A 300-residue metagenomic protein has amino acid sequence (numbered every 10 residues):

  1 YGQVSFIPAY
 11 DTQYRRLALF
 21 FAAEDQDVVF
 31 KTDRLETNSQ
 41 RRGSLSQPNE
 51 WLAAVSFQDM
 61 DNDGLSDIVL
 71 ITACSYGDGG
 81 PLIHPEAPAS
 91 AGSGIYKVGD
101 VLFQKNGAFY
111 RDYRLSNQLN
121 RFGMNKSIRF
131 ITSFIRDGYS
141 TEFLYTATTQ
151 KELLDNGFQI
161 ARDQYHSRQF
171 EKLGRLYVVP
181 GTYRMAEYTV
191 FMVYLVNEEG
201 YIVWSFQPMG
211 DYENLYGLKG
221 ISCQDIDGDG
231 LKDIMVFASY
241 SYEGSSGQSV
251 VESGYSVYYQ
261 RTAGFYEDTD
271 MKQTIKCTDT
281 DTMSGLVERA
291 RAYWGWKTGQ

Functional and structural regions predicted by a protein language model:
Y1-M60, L65-I226, L231-Q300: Beta-propeller-forming repeat regions
